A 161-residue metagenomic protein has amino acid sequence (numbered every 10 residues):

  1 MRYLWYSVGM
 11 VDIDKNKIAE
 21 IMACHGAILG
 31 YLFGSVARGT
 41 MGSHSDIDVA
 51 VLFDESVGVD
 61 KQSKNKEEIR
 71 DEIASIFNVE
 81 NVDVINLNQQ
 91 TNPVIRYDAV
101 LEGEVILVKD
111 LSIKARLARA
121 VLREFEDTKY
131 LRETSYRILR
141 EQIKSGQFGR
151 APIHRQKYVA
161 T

Functional and structural regions predicted by a protein language model:
M1-L29, R38-G39, S43, V59-T161: Catalytic core of pol beta-like nucleotidyltransferases
D46-D48: Acidic Asp/Glu-based divalent-cation binding sites
A50-D54: Short hydrophobic/aromatic beta-strand micro-patches that form the beta-sheet surface supporting nucleotide- or nucleic
